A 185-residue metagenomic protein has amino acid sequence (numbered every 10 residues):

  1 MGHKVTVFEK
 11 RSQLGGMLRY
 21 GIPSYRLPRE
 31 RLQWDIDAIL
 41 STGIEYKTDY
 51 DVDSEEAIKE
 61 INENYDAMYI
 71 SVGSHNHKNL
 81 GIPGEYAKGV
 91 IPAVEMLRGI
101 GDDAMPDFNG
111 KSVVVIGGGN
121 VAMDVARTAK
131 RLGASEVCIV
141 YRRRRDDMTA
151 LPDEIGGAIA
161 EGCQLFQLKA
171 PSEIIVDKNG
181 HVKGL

Functional and structural regions predicted by a protein language model:
M1, M105-A134: Rossmann-like NAD(P)H-binding beta-loop-alpha module
M1-V5, I58-K59: Short amphipathic alpha-helices and their capping/turn segments at secondary-structure boundaries
H3-R19, V137-D146: Glycine-rich FAD pyrophosphate-binding loop
S12-Q13, R29-R31, P83-V94: Non-heme iron-sulfur electron-transfer modules
G15-G16, H77-N79, M123: Conserved protein kinase catalytic core
R19-Y20, L80-G84, A126-T128, L151-P152: Short amphipathic alpha-helical segments
G21-R26: Short glycine-enriched, charge-decorated loop/helix-capping segments at active-site entrances that position
E30-K78, P92-F108, R131-L185: A Rossmann-like FAD-binding core segment of flavoenzymes
